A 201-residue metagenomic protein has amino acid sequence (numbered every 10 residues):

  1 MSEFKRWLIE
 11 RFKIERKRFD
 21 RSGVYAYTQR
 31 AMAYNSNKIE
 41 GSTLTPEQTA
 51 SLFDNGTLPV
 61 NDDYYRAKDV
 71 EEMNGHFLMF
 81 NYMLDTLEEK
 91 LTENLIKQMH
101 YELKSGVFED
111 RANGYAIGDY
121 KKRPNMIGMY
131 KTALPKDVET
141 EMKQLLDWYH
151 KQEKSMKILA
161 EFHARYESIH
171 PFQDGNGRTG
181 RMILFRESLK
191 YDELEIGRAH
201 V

Functional and structural regions predicted by a protein language model:
M1-H200: FIC/Doc superfamily catalytic core
